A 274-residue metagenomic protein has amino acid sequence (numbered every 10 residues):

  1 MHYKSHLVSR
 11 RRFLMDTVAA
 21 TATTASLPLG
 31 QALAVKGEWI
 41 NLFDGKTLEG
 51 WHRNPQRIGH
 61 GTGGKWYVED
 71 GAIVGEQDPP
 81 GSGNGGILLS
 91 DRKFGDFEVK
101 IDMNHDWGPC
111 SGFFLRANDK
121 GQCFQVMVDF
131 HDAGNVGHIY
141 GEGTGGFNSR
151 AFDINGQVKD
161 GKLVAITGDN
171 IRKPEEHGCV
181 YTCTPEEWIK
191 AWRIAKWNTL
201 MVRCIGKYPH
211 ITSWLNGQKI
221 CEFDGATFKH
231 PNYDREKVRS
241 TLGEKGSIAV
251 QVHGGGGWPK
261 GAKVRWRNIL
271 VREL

Functional and structural regions predicted by a protein language model:
M1-R12, A19-T21: N-terminal secretory signal peptides
F13-L14, V250: Extended, hydrophobic interaction surfaces within ordered domains
L14-D16, V271: General helical structural elements
D16, A20-T23, I166: Intrinsically disordered/low-complexity terminal segments and short unstructured peptides
T21, A25, L270-E273: C-terminal alpha-helix/helix-terminus motif
S26-Q31: C-terminal segment of classical bacterial N-terminal signal peptides
L33-L274: Carbohydrate-interacting regions of secretory-pathway proteins
